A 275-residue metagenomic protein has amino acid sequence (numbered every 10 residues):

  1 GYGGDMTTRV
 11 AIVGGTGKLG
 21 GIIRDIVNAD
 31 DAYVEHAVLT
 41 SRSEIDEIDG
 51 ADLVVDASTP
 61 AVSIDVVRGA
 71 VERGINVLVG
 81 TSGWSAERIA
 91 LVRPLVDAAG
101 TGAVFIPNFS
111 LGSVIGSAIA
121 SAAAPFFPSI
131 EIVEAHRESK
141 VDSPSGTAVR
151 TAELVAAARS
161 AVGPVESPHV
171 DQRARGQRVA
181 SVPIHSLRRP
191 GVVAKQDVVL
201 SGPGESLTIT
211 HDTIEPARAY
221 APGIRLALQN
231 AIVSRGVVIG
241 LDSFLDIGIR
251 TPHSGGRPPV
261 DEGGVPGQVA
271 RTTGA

Functional and structural regions predicted by a protein language model:
G1-D5: Short, Lys/Arg-enriched N-terminal segments with co-localized hydrophobic residues within the first ~10-30 amino acids
R9-V13, K18-I48, P128-H253: C-terminal substrate-binding/catalytic lobe of Rossmann-fold NAD(P)-dependent oxidoreductases
V54-V55: N-terminal Rossmann-like NAD(P) cofactor-binding module of classical short-chain dehydrogenase/reductase
A61-G80: Rossmann-fold NAD(P) dinucleotide-binding segment
N76, L91-S110, P128-I130: Rossmann-fold dehydrogenase core element
T81-A103, I119-A122: Rossmann-fold NAD(P)-binding glycine/threonine-rich loop
I115-F127, S143: Rossmann-like NAD(P)H-binding beta-loop-alpha module
